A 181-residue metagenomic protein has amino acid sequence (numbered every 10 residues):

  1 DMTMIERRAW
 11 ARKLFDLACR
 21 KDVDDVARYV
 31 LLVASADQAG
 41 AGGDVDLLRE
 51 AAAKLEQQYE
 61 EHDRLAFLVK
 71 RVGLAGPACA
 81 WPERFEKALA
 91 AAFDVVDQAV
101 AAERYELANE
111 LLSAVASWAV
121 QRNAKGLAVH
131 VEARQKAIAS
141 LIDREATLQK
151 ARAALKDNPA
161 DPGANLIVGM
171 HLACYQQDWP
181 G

Functional and structural regions predicted by a protein language model:
D1-G181: Low-complexity, Gly/Pro
